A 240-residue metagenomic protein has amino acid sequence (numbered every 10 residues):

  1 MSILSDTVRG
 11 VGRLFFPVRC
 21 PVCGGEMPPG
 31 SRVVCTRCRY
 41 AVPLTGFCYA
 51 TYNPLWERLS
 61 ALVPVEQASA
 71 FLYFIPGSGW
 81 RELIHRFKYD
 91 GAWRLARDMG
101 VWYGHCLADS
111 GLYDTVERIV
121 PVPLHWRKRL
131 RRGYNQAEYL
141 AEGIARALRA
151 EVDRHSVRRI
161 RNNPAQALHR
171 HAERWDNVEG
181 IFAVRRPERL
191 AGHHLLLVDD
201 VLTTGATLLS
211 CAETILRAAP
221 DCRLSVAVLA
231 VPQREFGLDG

Functional and structural regions predicted by a protein language model:
M1-V198, T203-G240: Glycine-rich phosphate/pyrophosphate-handling loop used in enzymes and phosphotransfer proteins
